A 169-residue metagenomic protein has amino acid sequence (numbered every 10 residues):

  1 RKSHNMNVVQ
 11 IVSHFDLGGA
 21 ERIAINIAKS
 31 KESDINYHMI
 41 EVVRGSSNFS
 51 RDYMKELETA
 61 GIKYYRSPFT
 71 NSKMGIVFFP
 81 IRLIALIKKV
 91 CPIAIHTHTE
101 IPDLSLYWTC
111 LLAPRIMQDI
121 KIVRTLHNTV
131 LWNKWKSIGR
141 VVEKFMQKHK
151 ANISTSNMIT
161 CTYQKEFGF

Functional and structural regions predicted by a protein language model:
N5-V9: Extreme N-terminal starter segment of soluble prokaryotic enzymes
Q10-K73: N-terminal strand-loop element at the rim of the active site of nucleotide-sugar-dependent glycosyltransferases
I81-A85, W135-N152: Membrane-proximal helix-turn-helix segments that form the acceptor-binding/catalytic region of lipid-linked
I87, C91-I93: Proline-aspartate-enriched helix->loop->beta-strand connector
T97-S105, L126: Short His-centered aromatic/hydrophobic patch
I116-I122, H149-K150: A short helix->loop->beta-strand "cap" motif at the edges of active sites that frequently abuts
H149-F169: A short, active-site helix/loop in glycosyltransferases that binds the activated sugar's phosphate group
